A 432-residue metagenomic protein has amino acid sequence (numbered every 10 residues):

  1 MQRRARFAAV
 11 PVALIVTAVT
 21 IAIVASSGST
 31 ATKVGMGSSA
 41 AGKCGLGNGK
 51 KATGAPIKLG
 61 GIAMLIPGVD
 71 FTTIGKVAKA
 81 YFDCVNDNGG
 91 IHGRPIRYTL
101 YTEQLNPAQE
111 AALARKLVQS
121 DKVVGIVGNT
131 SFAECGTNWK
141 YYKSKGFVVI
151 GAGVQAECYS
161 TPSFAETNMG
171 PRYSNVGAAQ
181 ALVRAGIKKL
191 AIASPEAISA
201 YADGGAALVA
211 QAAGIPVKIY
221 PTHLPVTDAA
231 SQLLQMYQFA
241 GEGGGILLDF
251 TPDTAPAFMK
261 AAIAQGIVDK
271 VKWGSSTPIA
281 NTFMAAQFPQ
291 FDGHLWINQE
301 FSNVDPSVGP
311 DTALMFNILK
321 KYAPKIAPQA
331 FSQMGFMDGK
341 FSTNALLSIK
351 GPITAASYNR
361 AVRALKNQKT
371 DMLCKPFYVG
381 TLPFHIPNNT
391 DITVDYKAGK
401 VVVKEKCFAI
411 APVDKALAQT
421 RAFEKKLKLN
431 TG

Functional and structural regions predicted by a protein language model:
V19-A41: C-terminal region of N-terminal signal peptides and the immediate post-cleavage residues of exported proteins
G37-A55, G60-K79, Y101-A108, S131 (+2 more regions): Extracytoplasmic "Venus flytrap"
S39, D70-V77, N88-T161, T167-M169 (+3 more regions): Beta-alpha junction/loop-to-helix N-cap segments that form part of ligand/metal-binding clefts
L46-G49, I57, K76-Y98, A212-G214: Signal peptide-proximal N-terminal region of secreted/periplasmic/extracellular or secretory-lumen proteins
A63, L117-S131, V149-A152, K189-S194 (+4 more regions): Periplasmic-binding protein-like
A108-Q109, A133, P162-Q265, P306-P310: Extracellular/periplasmic Venus flytrap/periplasmic-binding protein
G170, A261-F336, K406-F408, Q419-N430: Extracellular/periplasmic periplasmic-binding protein-like sensory domains
K321-S332, T343-K404: Segments of small-molecule ligand-sensing domains
